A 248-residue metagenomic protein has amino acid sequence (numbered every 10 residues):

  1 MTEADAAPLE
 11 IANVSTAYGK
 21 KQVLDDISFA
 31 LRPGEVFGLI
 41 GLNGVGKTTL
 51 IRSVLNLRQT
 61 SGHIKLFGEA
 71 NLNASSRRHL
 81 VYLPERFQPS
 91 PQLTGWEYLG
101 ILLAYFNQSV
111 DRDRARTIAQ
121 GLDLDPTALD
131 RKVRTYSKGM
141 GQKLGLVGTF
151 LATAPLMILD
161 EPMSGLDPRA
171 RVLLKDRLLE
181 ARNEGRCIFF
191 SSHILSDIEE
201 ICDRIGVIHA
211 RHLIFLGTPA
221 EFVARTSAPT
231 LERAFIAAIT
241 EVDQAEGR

Functional and structural regions predicted by a protein language model:
I40-L42: The feature captures the beta-strand-to-loop junction immediately N-terminal to the Walker
N56, G62-S76: Conserved ABC transporter NBD signature motif
M157-E161: Catalytic Walker B motif of ABC-type/P-loop ATPase nucleotide-binding domains
R171-E184: Helical segment within the ABC ATPase nucleotide-binding domain
L216-G217: ABC ATPase "signature
